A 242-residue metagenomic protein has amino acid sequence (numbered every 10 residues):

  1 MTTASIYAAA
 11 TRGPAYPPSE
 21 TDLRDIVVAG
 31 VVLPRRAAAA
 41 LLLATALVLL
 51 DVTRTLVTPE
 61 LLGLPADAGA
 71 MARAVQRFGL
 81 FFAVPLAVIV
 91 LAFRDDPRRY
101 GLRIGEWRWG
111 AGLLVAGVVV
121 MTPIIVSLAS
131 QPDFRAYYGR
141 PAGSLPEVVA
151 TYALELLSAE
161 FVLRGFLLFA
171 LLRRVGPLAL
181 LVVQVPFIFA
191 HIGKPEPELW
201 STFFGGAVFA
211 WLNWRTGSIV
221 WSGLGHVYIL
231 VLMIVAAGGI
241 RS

Functional and structural regions predicted by a protein language model:
M1-R99, I234-S242: N-terminal, membrane-interfacial amphipathic/helix-forming hydrophobic leader that caps and precedes the first
A37-L42, G110-V115, L145-V149, P177-V185 (+2 more regions): Hydrophobic alpha-helical transmembrane segments
T45-R54, V118-S127, Q184-G193, V227-G238: Aromatic-anchored segments of alpha-helical transmembrane domains
P59-V75, L91-S158, F169, R173: Juxtamembrane helix-loop-helix connectors linking adjacent transmembrane helices in multi-pass membrane enzymes
G79-V90, T151-L157, I219-W221: Hydrophobic cores of alpha-helical transmembrane segments in multi-pass inner/ER membrane proteins, independent
Q131-F134, F189-P197: Membrane-interface helix caps and helix-loop-helix hairpins in membrane proteins
S158-V182, W211-S218: Membrane-interface helix/loop boundary segments of multi-pass membrane proteins
L181, A190, E198-S242: Functionally important transmembrane alpha-helices
